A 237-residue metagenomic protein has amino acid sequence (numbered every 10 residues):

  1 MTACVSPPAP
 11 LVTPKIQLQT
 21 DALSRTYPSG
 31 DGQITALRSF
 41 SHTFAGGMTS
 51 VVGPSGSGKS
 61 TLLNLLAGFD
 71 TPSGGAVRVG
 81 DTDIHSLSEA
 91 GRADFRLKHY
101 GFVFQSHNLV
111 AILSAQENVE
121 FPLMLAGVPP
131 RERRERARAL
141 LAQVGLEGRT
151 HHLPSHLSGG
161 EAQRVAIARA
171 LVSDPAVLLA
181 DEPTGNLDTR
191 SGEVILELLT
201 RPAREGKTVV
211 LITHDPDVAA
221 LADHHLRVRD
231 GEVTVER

Functional and structural regions predicted by a protein language model:
M1-T26, T234-R237: ABC-family P-loop ATPase nucleotide-binding domain
Q17-V228: ABC family nucleotide-binding domain
H225-R237: H-loop (His-switch) and adjacent beta-strand-loop-beta switch element of ABC-type ATPase nucleotide-binding domains
